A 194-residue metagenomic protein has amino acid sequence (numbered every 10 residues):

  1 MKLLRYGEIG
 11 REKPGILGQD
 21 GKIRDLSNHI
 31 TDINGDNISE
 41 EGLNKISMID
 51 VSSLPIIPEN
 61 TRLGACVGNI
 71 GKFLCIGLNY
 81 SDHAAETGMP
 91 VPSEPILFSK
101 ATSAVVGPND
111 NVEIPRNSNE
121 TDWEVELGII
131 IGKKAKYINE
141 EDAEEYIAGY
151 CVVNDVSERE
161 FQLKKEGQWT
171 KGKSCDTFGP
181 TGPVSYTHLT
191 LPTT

Functional and structural regions predicted by a protein language model:
M1-P95: N-terminal non-catalytic cap/leader segment that marks the start of a structured domain
D20-G21, G132-K136, V156-S157: Short loop segments at secondary-structure junctions
L63-A65, E86-G88, V112-T121, L127 (+3 more regions): A generic local secondary-structure boundary/capping motif
P90, L97-A101, D142-W169, C175-D176: Flexible glycine-rich active-site/ligand-binding loops centered on an Asp-His dyad
V91-P108, T121-W123: Structural signature of FAD isoalloxazine-binding scaffolds in flavoprotein oxidoreductases
P180-Y186: A mid-sequence, solvent-exposed acidic-amphipathic segment
T187-T193: Conserved small/polar residues in nucleotide/adenosyl-binding loops
